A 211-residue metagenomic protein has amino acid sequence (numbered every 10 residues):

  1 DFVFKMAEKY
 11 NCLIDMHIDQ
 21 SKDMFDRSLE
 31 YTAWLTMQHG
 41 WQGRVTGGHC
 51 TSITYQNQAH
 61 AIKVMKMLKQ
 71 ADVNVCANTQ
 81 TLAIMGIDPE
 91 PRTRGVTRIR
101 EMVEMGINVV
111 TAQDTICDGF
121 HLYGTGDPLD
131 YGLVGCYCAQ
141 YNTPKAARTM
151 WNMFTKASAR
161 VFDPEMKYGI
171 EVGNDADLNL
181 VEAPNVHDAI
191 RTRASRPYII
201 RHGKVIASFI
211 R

Functional and structural regions predicted by a protein language model:
D1-T46, C50-V75, P89-T111, Y168: Histidine/acidic residue-rich metal-binding segments in metalloenzymes
I18, H49-C50, N78-Q80, Q113 (+2 more regions): Fold-independent oxyanion-binding glycine-rich loops and adjacent beta-strand/coil segments at enzyme active sites
Q20-M24, T51-I53, T79-A83, T115-C117 (+1 more regions): Active-site-proximal loop/turn and secondary-structure-junction residues that shape catalytic pockets, frequently
F25-D26, N57, H121-T125, A189-I190: Alpha-helix N-cap/helix-start motif
W34-V45, T81, G95-V181: His/Asp/Glu-enriched, well-ordered alpha-helical/loop segment that forms or immediately abuts the divalent-metal
Y55, M85, K145, A189 (+1 more regions): Glycine/Thr-rich phosphate-binding loops of Rossmann-like dinucleotide-binding domains
Y55-Q56, I84-D88, F120-H121: Flexible glycine/acidic-rich beta-alpha junction loops that bind and position SAM and/or redox cofactors in anaerobic
V172-R211: C-terminal cap of metal-dependent C-N hydrolases
